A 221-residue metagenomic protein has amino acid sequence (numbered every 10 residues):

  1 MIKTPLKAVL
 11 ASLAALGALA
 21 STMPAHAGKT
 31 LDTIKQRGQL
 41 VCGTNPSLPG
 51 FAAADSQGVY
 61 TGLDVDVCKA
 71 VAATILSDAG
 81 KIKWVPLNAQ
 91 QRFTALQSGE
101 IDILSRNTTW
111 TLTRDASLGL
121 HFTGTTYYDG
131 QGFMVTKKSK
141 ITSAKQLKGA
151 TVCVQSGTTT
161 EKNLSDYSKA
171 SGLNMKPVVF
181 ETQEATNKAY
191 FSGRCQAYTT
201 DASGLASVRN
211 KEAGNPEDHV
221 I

Functional and structural regions predicted by a protein language model:
M1-S12: Bacterial N-terminal signal peptides that target proteins for export
L10-A20: Bacterial N-terminal signal peptides
S21-A27: Sec/Tat signal peptide C-region and signal peptidase I cleavage site
A27-S105: Extracytoplasmic small-molecule ligand-binding "clamshell" domains of the periplasmic binding protein/Venus flytrap
L31, L63, A116-T126, H219-I221: A structural signal for short loop-to-beta-strand junctions that line the ligand-binding cleft of periplasmic/secreted
V41-G50, Y60-I75, T109, D129-N187 (+1 more regions): Bilobed "Venus flytrap"/periplasmic-binding protein-like clamshell domains and structurally analogous long
K69, A73, K81-Q146: Acidic, polar ligand-binding/catalytic clefts
Q91, N107-S117, N163-A170, F191-S192 (+1 more regions): A ligand-binding cleft/hinge motif common to bilobed small-molecule-binding domains
